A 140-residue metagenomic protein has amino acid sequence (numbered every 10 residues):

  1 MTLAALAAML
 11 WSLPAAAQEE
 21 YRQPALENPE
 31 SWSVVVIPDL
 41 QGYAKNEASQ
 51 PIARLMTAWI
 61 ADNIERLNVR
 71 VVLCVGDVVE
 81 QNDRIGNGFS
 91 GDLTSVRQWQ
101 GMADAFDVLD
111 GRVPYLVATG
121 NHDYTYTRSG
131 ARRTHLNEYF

Functional and structural regions predicted by a protein language model:
M1, Y43-K45, T127: Short amphipathic alpha-helical "recognition" segments used for binding
T2, Q18-E20, W99-Q100: Short secondary-structure boundary micro-motifs
T2-S12: Bacterial N-terminal signal peptides
A7-M9, E30, T57, R97 (+1 more regions): Short, low-complexity intrinsically disordered segments
W11, N28, E65, L109-G111: Short, structurally constrained coil/turn elements that cap an alpha-helix or connect an alpha-helix to the following
A17-L93: N-terminal active-site segment of His-dependent metallophosphoesterases
R84-F140: Extended active-site neighborhood of metal-dependent phosphoesterases/phosphodiesterases
